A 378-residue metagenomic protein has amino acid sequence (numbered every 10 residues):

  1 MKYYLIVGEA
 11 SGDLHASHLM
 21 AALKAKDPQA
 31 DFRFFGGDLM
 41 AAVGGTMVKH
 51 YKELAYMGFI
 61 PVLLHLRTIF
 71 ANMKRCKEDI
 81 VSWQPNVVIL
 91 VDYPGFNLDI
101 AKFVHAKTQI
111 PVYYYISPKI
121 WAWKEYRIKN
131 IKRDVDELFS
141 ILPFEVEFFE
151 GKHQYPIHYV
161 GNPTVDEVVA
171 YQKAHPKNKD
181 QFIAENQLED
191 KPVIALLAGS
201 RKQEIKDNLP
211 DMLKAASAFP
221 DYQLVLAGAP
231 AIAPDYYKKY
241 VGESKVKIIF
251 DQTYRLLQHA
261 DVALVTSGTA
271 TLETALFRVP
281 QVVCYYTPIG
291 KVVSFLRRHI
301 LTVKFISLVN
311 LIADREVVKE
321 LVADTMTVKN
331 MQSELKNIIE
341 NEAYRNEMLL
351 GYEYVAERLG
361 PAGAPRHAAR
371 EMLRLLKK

Functional and structural regions predicted by a protein language model:
M1-K378: Nucleotide-activated sugar donor-binding and catalytic core shared by glycosyltransferases and related lipid-linked
